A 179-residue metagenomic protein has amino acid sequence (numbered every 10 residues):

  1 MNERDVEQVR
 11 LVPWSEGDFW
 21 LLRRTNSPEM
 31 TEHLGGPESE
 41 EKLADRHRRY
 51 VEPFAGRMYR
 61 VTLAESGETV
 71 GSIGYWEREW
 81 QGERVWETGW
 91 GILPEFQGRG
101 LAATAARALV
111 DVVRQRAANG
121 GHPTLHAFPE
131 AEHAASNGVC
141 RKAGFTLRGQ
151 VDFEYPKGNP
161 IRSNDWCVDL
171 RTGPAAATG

Functional and structural regions predicted by a protein language model:
M1-P28, E32-H33, M58-G179: Acyl-donor (CoA/ACP) binding surface of acyl/acetyltransferases
E29-R49: Conserved GNAT-fold acetyl-CoA-binding loop/helix
R48-R60: A short helix-loop-beta-strand connector motif used in the catalytic cores of GNAT acetyltransferases and, in some
